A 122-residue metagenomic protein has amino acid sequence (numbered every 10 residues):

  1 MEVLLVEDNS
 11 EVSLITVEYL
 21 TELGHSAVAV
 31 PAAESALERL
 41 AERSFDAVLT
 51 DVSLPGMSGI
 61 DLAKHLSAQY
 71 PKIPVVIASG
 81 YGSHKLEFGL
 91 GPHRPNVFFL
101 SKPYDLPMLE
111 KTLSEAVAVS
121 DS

Functional and structural regions predicted by a protein language model:
E7: Conserved acidic carboxylate
S10-V28, V97, A116: Two-component/phosphorelay signaling modules centered on CheY-like receiver
V17, A29-A47: Acidic, metal-coordinating helix/loop segments flanking the phosphotransfer/catalytic sites of two-component signaling
A32, S58-D61: Acidic catalytic/metal-coordinating carboxylates
D51, S79: Active-site residues of response regulator receiver
P55, S83: The feature encodes the CheY-like receiver
I60-K72: Short amphipathic alpha-helix used as the core "switch/output" element in two-component signaling
K85, Y104-A116, D121: C-terminal output helix
